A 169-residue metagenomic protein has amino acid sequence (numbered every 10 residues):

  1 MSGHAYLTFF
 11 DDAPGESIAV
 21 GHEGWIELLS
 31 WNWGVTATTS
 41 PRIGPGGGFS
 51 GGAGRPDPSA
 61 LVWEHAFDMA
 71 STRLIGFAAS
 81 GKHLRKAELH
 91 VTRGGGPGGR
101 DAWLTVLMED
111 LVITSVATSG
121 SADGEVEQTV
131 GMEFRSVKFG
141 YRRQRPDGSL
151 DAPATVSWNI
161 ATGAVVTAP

Functional and structural regions predicted by a protein language model:
M1-P169: Glycine-rich, low-complexity intrinsically disordered segments
